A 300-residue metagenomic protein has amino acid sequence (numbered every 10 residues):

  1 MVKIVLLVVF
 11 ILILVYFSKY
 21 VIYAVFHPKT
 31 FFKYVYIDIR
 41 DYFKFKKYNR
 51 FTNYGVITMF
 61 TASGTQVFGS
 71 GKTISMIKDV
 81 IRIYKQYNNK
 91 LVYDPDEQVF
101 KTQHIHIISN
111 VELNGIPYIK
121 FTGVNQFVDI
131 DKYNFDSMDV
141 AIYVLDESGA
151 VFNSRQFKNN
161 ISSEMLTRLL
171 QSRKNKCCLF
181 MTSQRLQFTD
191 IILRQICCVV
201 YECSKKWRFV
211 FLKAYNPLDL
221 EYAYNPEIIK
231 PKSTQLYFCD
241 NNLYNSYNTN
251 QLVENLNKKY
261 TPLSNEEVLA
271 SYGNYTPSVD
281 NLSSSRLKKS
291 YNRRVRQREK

Functional and structural regions predicted by a protein language model:
M1-V8: Feature marks short, highly hydrophobic, charge-poor N-terminal signal-anchor/signal peptide-like helices that anchor
V15-Y54: N-terminal pre-Walker A segment at the start of P-loop NTPase domains
R50-M59, Y87-F100: Phosphate-binding P-loop
I57-K90: Glycine-rich P-loop/Walker A and Walker A-like loops and their local beta1-loop-alpha1 context in P-loop NTPases
H104, D139-I142, N175-M181: Loop/turn-to-beta-strand initiation segments
E112-Q171: Conserved nucleotide-sensing/catalytic segment adjacent to the nucleotide-binding pocket in NTP-handling enzymes
G149-K232: Replace "adjacent to P-loop NTPase cores in ATP/GTP-dependent enzymes" with "adjacent to NTP-binding cores
K213-K300: Conserved P-loop NTPase motor module
